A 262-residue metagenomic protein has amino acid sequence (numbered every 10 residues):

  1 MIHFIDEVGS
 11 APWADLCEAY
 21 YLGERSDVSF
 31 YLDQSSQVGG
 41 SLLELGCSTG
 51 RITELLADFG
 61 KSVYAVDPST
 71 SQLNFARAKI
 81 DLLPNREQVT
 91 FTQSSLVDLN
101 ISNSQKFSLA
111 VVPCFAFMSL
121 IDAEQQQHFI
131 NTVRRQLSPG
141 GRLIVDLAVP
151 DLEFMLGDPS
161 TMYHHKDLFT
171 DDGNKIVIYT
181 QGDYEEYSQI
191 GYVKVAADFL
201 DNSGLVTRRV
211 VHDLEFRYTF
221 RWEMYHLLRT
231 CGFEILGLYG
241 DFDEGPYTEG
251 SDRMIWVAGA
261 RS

Functional and structural regions predicted by a protein language model:
M1-G40: Conserved class I S-adenosyl-L-methionine
G46-G50: Class I SAM-dependent methyltransferase "Motif I" SAM/SAH-binding loop
L55-D98: Class I SAM-dependent methyltransferase SAM/SAH-binding core
N100-L109: A short acidic, Gly/Pro-enriched loop at the edge of an enzyme's catalytic core that lines a small-molecule cofactor
S108-E124: A short SAM/SAH-binding and catalytic strip from SAM-dependent methyltransferases
Q127-P139: A short glycine-rich, Lys/Arg-flanked "PGG" loop and its adjoining helix->strand segment in the class I
I144-Y225: SAM-dependent methyltransferase
E215-S262: C-terminal lobe and adjacent flexible extensions of AdoMet/dcAdoMet transferase-like proteins
